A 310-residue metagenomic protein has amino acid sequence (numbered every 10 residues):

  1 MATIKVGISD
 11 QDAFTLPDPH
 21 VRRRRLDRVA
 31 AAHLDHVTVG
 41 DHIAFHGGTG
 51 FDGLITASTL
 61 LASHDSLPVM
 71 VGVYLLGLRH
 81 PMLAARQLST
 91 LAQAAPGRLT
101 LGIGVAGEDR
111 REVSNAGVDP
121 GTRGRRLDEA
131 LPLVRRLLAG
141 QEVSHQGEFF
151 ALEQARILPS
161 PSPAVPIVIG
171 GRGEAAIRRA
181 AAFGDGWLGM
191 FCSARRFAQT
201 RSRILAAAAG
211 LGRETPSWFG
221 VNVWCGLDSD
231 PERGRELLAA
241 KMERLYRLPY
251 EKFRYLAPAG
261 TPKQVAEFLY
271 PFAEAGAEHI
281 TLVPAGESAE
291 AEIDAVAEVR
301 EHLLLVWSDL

Functional and structural regions predicted by a protein language model:
M1-S63, V165, V283: N-terminal beta1-alpha1-beta2 module of alpha/beta enzyme domains
A2-P17, G77-S144, M190-S202: Flexible, glycine-rich active-site loops centered on histidine and acidic residues that chelate a metal or position
I4-D10, V37-V39, V69-G72, L99-I103 (+4 more regions): Hydrophobic faces of well-ordered beta-strands that scaffold small-molecule active sites in alpha/beta enzyme cores
G7-H20, Y74-P81, P161-R172, C225-G226 (+1 more regions): Active-site mouth loops of central-metabolism enzymes
P17-A30, A84-Q87, I169-A182, L237 (+1 more regions): Short, acidic/polar
D27-A31, A57-S66, L88-L99, A181-A182 (+2 more regions): Acidic (Asp/Glu)-rich catalytic clusters
D41, L60, L91, V134 (+6 more regions): Conserved, mostly hydrophobic/aromatic
G50-G72, R126-L133, L137, A295-L310: Alpha-helix-loop-beta-strand connector modules within alpha/beta enzyme cores
